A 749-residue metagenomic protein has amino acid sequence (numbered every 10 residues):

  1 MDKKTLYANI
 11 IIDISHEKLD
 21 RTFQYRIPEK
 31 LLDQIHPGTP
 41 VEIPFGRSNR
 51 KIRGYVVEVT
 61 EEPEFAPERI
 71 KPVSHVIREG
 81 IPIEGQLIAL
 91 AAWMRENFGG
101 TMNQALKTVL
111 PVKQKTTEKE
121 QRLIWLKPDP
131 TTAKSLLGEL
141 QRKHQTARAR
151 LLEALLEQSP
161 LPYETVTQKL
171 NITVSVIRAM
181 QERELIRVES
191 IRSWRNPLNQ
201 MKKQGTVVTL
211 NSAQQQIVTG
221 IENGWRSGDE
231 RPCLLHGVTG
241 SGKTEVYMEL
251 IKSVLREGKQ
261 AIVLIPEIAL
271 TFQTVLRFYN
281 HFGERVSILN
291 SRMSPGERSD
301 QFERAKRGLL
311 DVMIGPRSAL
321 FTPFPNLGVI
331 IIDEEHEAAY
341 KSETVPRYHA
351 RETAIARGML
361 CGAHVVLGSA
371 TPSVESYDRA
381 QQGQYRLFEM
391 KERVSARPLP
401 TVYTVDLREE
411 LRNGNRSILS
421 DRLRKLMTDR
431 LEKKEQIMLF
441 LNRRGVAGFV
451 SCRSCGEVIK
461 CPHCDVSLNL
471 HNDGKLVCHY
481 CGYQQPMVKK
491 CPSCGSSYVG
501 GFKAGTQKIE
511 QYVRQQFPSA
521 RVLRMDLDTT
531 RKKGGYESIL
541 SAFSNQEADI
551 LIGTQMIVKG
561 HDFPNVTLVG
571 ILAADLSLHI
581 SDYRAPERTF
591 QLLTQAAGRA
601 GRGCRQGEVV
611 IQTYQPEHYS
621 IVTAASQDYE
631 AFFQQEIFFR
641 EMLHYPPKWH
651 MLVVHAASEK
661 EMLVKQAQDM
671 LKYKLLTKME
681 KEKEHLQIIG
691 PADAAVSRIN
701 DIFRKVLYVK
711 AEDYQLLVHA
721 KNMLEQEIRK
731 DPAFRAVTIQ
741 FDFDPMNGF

Functional and structural regions predicted by a protein language model:
M1-S369, Q381-R397, Y708, Q715-N722 (+1 more regions): Accessory, non-ATPase domains that flank or precede helicase/AAA+ motor cores in DNA-metabolism machines
P40, E61, Q687-Q715: Short, intrinsically disordered low-complexity segments
E58-T60, L110, S190-R192, L441-R443 (+4 more regions): A general secondary-structure junction signal
G205-N211, Q215, T219, D229-K665 (+4 more regions): Inter-lobe coupling/hinge segments of SF2-like helicase ATPases
Y629, K665-I689: Short amphipathic alpha-helix segments
K678-A694, R735-F743: Short beta-strand elements
